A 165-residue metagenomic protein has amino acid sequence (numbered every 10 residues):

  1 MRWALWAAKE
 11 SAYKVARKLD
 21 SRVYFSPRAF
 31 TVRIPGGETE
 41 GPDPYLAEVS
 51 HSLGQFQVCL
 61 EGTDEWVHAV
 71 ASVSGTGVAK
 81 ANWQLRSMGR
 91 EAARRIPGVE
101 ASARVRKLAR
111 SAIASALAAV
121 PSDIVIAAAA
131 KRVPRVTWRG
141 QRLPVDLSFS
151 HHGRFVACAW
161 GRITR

Functional and structural regions predicted by a protein language model:
M1-R165: Core catalytic alpha/beta fold that binds nucleotide/phospho-ligands
